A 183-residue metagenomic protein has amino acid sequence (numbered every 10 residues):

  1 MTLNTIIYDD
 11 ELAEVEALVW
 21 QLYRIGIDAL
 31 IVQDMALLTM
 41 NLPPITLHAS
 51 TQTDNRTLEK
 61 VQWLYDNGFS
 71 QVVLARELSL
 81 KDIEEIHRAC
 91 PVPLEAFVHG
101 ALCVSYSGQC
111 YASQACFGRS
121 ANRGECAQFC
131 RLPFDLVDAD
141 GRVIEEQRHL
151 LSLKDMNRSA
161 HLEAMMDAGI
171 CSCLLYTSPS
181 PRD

Functional and structural regions predicted by a protein language model:
M1-M40, T46-T51: Active-site beta->alpha loop and helix N-cap motifs at the rims of alpha/beta catalytic domains
I7-D9, L38-T39, R56, L80-K81 (+2 more regions): Short secondary-structure capping/turn micro-motifs that flank functional sites
D28, S70, C171: Short acidic/polar active-site loop segments enriched in Thr and Asp
T46-H48, T53-A168: Catalytic alpha/beta core domains of metabolic enzymes, predominantly
G169-L175: Short, intrinsically disordered, charge-balanced linker/junction segments flanking boundaries in proteins
Y176-D183: Conserved small/polar residues in nucleotide/adenosyl-binding loops
